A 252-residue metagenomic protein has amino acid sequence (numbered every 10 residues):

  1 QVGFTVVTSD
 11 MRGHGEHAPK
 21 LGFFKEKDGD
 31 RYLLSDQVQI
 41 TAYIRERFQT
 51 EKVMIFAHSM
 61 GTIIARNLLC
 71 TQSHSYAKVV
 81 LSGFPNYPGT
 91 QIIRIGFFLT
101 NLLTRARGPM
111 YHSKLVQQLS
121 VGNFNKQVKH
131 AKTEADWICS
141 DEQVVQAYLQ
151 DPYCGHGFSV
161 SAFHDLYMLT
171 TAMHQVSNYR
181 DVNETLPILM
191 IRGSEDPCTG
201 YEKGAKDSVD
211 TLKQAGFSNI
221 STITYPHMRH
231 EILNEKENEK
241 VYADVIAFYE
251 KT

Functional and structural regions predicted by a protein language model:
Q1-L21: Conserved alpha/beta-hydrolase
S35-E51: Conserved acidic catalytic loop of the alpha/beta-hydrolase fold
F56-G61, A65: Gly/Ala-rich beta-loop-alpha elbow adjacent to hydrolase catalytic centers
A65-Y153: Alpha/beta-hydrolase-fold enzymes
S159-R180: Active-site nucleophile elbow and catalytic-triad environment of alpha/beta-hydrolase enzymes
M190-R192: Short beta-strand/loop motif that positions the catalytic acidic residue of the alpha/beta-hydrolase fold
P197-D207: Conserved alpha/beta-hydrolase "acid-adjacent" motif
K213-T252: Catalytic active-site module of serine/aspartate enzymes centered on a nucleophile-bearing elbow/loop
